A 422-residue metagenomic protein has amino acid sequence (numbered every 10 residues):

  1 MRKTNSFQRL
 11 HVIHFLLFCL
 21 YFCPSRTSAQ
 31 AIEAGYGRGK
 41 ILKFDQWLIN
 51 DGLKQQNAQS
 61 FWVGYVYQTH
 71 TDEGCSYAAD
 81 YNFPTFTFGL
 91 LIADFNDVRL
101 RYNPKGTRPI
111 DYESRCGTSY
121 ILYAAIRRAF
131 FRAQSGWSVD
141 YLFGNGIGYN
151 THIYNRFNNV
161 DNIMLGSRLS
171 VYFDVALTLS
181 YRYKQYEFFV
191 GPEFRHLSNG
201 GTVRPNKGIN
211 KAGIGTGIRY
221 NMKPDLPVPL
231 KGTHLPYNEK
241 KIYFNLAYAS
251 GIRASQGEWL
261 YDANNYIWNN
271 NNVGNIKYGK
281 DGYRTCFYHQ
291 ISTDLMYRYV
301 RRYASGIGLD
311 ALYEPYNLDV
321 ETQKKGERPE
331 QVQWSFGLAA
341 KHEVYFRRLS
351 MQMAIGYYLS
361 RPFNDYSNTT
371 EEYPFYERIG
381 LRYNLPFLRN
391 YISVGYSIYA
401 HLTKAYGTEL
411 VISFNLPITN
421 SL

Functional and structural regions predicted by a protein language model:
S28-I32, D80-F86, S135-Y141, K184-V190 (+8 more regions): Outer-envelope beta-barrel architecture signal
I32-Y36, F86-L90, Y141-N145, V175-L177 (+8 more regions): Membrane-embedded beta-strand positions of outer-membrane beta-barrel proteins
Y36-L42, L90-N96, N145-I153, Y183-Q185 (+9 more regions): Transmembrane beta-strands of outer-membrane beta-barrel pores
I41-W62, R101-Y112, D161, A254-Q290: Surface-exposed strand-loop-strand hairpins of Gram-negative outer-membrane beta-barrel proteins
F44-N50, R99-K105, H152-V160, G200-K207 (+5 more regions): Outer-membrane beta-barrel translocator domains and adjoining extracellular loop/strand segments of Gram-negative
Q55-F61, N82, S114-L122, W137 (+9 more regions): Residues that define the transmembrane beta-barrel architecture of outer-membrane proteins
V63, N210-P229, L381, A405-L422: Outer-membrane beta-barrel "beta-signal"
T69-E73, D80, F130-S135, Y181-Q185 (+5 more regions): Outer-membrane beta-barrel strand-turn architecture
